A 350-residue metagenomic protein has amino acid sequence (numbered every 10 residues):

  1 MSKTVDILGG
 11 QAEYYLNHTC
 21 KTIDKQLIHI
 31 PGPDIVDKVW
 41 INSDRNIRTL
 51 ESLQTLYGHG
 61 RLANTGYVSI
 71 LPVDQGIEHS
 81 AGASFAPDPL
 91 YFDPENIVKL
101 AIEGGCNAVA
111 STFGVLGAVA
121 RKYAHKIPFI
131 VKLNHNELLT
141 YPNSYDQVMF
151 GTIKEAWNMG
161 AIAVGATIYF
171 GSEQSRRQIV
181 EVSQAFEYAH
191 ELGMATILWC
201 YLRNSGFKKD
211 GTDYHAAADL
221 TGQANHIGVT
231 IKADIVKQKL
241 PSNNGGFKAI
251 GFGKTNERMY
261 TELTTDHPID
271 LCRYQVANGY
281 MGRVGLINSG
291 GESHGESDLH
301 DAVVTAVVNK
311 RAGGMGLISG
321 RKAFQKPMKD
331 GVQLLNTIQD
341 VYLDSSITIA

Functional and structural regions predicted by a protein language model:
M1-H79, S84, G117-K126, Y274: N-terminal amphipathic alpha-helix/helix-capping segment at the start of soluble metabolic enzymes
K3-T4, V131, S346-A350: Short, highly charged low-complexity linear segments
K25-I30, A63, G76-I287, E296-M315 (+1 more regions): Alpha/beta enzyme core
S43, T265, G295-E296, M328: Hydrophobic alpha-helical scaffolding
F170-S172, E292-H294, A323-Q325: Short histidine/acidic/glycine/proline-rich micro-motifs that form metal- and phosphate-coordinating active-site loops
L286-E292, S319-K322: Glycine-rich beta-strand-to-loop/alpha-helix junction loops that act as flexible
A312-G313, A323-A350: C-terminal helical cap(s) of enzyme catalytic domains, especially alpha/beta-barrels
